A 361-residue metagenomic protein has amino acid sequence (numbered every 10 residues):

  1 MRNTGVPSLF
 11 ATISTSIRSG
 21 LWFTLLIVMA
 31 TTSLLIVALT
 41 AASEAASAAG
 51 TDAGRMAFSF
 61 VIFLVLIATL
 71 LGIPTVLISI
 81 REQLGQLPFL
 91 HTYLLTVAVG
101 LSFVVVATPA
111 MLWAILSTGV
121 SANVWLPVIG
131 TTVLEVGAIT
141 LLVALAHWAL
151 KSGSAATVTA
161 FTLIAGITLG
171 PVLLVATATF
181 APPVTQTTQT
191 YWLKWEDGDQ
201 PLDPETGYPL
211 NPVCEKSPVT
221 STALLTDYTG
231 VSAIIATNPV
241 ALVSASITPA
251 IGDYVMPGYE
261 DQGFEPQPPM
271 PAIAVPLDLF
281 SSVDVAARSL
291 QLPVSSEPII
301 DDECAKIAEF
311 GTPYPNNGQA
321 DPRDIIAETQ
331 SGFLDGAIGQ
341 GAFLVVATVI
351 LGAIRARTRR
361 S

Functional and structural regions predicted by a protein language model:
M1-L25, S33-A41, T157-S361: Transmembrane alpha-helical segments and their membrane-interface loop/helix boundaries that make up the transmembrane
L25-L34, S102-V106: Alpha-helical transmembrane segments
V28, L39, S43-S47, T51-E82: Long, hydrophobic alpha-helical segments
A38-A42, T96-K151: Secretory targeting signals
R55-L66, F103, V120-V124, L163-V175: Hydrophobic alpha-helical segments involved in membrane association or supramolecular assembly
A57-V65, P127-E135, D335-A342: Alpha-helical transmembrane segments of polytopic membrane proteins
L71-S102: Helix-loop-helix units of permease transmembrane domains in multi-pass membrane transporters, especially ABC
